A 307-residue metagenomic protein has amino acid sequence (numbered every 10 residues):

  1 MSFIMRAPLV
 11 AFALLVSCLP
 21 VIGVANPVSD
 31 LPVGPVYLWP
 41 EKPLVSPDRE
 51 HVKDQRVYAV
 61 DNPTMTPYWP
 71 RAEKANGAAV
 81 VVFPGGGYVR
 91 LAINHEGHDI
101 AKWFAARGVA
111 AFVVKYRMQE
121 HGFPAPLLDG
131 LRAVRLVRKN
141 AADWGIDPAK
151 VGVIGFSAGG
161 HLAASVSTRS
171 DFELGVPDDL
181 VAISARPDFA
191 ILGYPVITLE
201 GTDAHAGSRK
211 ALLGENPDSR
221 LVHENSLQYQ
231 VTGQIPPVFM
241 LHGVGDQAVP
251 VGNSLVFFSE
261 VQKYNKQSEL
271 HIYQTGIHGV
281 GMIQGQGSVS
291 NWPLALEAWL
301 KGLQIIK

Functional and structural regions predicted by a protein language model:
N26-K74: N-terminal cap/lid segment of alpha/beta-hydrolase-fold proteins
P47, P195-Q230, P236: Mobile cap/lid helix-loop segments that gate and shape the active-site cleft of serine hydrolases
N76-G85: Short beta-strand element of the alpha/beta-hydrolase
L91-N94, D99-I100, V114-P148, Q284-S290: Catalytic nucleophile-loop/oxyanion-hole region of alpha/beta-hydrolase and closely related hydrolase-like folds
R132-A204, V222: Primarily recognizes the serine-hydrolase "nucleophile elbow" in alpha/beta-hydrolase and SGNH/GDSL folds
L199, G245-V249: Acidic catalytic loop of the alpha/beta-hydrolase fold
Q234, M240-H242, D246: Short beta-strand/loop motif that positions the catalytic acidic residue of the alpha/beta-hydrolase fold
L241, V251-K307: C-terminal catalytic histidine-bearing segment of alpha/beta-hydrolase fold enzymes
